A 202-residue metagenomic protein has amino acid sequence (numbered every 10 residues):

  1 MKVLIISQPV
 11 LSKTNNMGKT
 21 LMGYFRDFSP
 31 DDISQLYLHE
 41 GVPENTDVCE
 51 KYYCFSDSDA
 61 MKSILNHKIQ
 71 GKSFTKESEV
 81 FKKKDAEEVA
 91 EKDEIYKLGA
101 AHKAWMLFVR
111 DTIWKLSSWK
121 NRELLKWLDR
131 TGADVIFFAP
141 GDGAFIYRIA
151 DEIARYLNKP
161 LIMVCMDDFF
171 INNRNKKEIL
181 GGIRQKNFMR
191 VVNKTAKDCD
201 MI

Functional and structural regions predicted by a protein language model:
M1-V80: N-terminal subdomain of nucleotide-sugar transferases
V3, V135, A139, A150-N172: Active-site proximal beta-strand in glycosyltransferases
L11-S12, G141-F145, L161-G181, D200-M201: A short, histidine- and acid-enriched strand-loop-helix "catalytic/donor-clamping" loop that lines the nucleotide-sugar
V42, A144-R148: Short, well-ordered alpha-helical microsegments
C49-Y52, E152-I153, K177-I179: Short low-complexity, flexible loop/linker segments enriched in glycine and/or proline with clustered acidic
E50, G132-D134, D200: Conserved acidic residues
T75-V135, Q185: Conserved nucleotide-sugar donor-binding subdomain of glycosyltransferases
R122-K126, R148, E152-Y156, F169 (+1 more regions): Membrane-proximal helix-turn-helix segments that form the acceptor-binding/catalytic region of lipid-linked
